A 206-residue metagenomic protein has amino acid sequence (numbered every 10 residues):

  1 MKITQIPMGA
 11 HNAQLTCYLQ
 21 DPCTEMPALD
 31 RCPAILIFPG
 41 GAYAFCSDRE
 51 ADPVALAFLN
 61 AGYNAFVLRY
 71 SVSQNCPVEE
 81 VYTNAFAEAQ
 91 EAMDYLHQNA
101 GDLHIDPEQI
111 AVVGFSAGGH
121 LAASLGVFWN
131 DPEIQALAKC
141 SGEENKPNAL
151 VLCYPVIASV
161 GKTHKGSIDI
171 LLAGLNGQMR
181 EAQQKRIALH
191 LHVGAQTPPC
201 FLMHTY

Functional and structural regions predicted by a protein language model:
M1-D30, G161, K165-G166, G194-A195: N-terminal cap/lid segment of alpha/beta-hydrolase-fold proteins
L29, D48-V67: Short amphipathic alpha-helix adjacent to the substrate-entry channel of hydrolases
R31-G40: Short beta-strand element of the alpha/beta-hydrolase
P33, E144-N148, G194-C200: Short, proline-enriched alpha-helix->beta-strand connector loops that line the catalytic pocket of alpha/beta-hydrolase
G41, N64, R69-Q74, V156: Short beta-to-alpha linker loops that shape the active-site pocket of alpha/beta-hydrolase fold enzymes
S47-D48, L68-P107: Catalytic nucleophile-loop/oxyanion-hole region of alpha/beta-hydrolase and closely related hydrolase-like folds
E91-G166, Q184: Primarily recognizes the serine-hydrolase "nucleophile elbow" in alpha/beta-hydrolase and SGNH/GDSL folds
Q178-Y206: Serine-hydrolase catalytic core
